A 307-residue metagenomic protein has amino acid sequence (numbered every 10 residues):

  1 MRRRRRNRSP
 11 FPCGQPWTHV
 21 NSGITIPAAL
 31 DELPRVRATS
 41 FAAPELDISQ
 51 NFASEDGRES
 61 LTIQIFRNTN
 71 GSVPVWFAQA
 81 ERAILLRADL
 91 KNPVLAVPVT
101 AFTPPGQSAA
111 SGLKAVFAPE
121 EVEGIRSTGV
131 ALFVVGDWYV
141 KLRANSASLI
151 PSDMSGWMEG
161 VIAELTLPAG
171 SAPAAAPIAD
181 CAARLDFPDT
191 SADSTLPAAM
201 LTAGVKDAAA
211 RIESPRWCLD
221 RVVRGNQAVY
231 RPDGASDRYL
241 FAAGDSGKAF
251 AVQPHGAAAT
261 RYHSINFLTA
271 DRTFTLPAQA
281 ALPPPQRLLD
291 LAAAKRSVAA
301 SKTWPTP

Functional and structural regions predicted by a protein language model:
E32-V36, E45-Q50, Q107-A118: Short, hydrophobic/aromatic-rich segments at coil-to-beta transitions
E45-S49, S60, E123-G129: Short, surface-exposed coil-to-beta transition loops
I48-A80, M200-A203, A210-R211, D220-G256 (+1 more regions): A short acidic-to-branched-hydrophobic micro-motif
L61-Q64, D137-A147: Short, well-ordered beta-strand elements
G71-A101: Mid-length scaffold segments of soluble, non-membrane domains
K91-L132: Signature of long, low-cysteine stretches enriched in small and polar/charged residues
L142-D193, L288-S301: Surface-exposed amphipathic alpha-helical segments
R231-P307: Extended, charged low-complexity segments that frequently continue into or abut oligomerization scaffolds
